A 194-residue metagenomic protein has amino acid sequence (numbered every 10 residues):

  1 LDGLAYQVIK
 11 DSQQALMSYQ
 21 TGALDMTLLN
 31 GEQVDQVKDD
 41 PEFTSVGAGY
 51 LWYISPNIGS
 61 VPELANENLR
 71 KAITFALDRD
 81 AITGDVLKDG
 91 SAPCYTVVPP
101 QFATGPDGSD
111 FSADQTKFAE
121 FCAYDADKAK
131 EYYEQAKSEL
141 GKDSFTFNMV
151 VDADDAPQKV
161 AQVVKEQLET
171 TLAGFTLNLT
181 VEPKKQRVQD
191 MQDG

Functional and structural regions predicted by a protein language model:
L1-Q36: Ligand-site clamp/hinge motif
D2, Y50-P100, F145-D155: Alpha-helical secondary-structure segments
Q7-D11, L29, S45-A48, V61-N66 (+7 more regions): Extracytoplasmic/periplasmic, Sec-exported soluble proteins
D11-A15, Q33, A65, L69 (+6 more regions): Stable alpha-helical elements in mature extracytoplasmic
Q20, L24, V61, L69 (+5 more regions): Sec-exported extracytoplasmic/periplasmic mature domains
D35-G47: Ligand-binding "clamshell"
P93-Q135, D154-Q158: Structural transition elements
E134-G194: Ligand/substrate-recognition segments at binding pockets and active sites
